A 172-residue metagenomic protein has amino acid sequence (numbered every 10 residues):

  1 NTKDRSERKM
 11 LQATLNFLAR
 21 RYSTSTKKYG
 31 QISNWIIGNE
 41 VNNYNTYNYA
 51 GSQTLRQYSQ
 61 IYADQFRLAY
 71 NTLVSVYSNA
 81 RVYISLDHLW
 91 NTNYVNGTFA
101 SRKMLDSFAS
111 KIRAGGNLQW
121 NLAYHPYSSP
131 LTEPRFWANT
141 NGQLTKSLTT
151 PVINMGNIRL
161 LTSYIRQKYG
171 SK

Functional and structural regions predicted by a protein language model:
N1, I32-S33, G38-N43, L89: Aromatic-lined carbohydrate-binding surfaces of glycoside hydrolases
N1, N42-N48, S129-A138: Short acidic/His/Gly/Ser-rich catalytic and metal-binding motifs that mark active-site loops of diverse hydrolases
N1-K3, E7: Post-signal peptide N-terminal segment of secreted/secretory-pathway proteins
T2, G51-R56: Short glycine-enriched, charge-decorated loop/helix-capping segments at active-site entrances that position
R8-S25, Q31-S33, Q57-K172: Noncatalytic carbohydrate-binding groove/subsite architecture in carbohydrate-active enzymes
T26-K27, N48: Glycan-processing catalytic domains of CAZymes
I36, Y49-G51, N93: Intrinsic low-complexity, intrinsically disordered segments enriched in polar/basic residues
